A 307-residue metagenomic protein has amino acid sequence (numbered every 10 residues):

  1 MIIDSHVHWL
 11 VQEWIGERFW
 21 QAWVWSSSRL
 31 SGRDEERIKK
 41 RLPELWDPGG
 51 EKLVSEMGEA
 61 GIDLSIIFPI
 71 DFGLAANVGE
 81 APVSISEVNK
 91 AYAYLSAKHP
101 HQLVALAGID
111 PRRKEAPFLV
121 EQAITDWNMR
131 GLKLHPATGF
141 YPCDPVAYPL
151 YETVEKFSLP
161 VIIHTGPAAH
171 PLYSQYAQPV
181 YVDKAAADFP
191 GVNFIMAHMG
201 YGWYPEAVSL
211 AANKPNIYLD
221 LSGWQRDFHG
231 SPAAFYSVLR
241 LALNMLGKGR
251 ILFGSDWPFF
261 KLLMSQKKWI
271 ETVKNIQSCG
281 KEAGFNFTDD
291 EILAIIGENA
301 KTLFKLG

Functional and structural regions predicted by a protein language model:
M1-I3, W14-L64, L241, M245-L252 (+1 more regions): Mid-to-C-terminal alpha-helical segments outside catalytic/metal-binding sites
M1-L10, L119, A185, F260: A generic "structured core" feature
H6, M57, Y92, A123 (+8 more regions): Conserved, mostly hydrophobic/aromatic
H6-Q12, H164, H198: Histidine-centered divalent metal-coordination motifs
E13-R18, V78-E80, F118-V120, S174-Q175 (+4 more regions): Short aromatic-enriched loop/helix-cap "lid" or pocket-rim segments at secondary-structure transitions that line
P48-E56, E87-Y92, P117-F118, P179-V182 (+2 more regions): Alpha-helical scaffolding within the catalytic cores of extracellular/periplasmic polymer-degrading hydrolases
D63-L64, F68-A177, Q225-R226: Active-site gating/metal-coordination segments in enzymes
D126-G131, F140-F253: Catalytic pocket-lining loop regions of alpha/beta-barrel enzymes, especially the amidohydrolase/enolase/GH5 lineages
